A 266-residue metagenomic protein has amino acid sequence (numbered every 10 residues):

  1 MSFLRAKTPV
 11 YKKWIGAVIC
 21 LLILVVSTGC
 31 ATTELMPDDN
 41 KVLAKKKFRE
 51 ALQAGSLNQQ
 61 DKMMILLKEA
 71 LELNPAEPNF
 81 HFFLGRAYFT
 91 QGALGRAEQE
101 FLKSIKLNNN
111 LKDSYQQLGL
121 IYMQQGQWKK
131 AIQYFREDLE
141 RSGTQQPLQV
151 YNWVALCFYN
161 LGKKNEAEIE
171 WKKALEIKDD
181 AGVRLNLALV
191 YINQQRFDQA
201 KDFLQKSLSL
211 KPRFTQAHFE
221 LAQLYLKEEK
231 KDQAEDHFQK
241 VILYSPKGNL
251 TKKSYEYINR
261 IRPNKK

Functional and structural regions predicted by a protein language model:
G29-N79, K266: N-terminal leader/linker segments that initiate helical-solenoid repeat arrays
L35, F219, K227-K266: Terminal, low-structured helical/coil segments at or just beyond the last alpha-helical repeat
P37, L43-K45, P78-N79, K112-D113 (+4 more regions): Helix-start (N-cap) detector for alpha-helical repeat units in TPR-like alpha-solenoids, especially tetratricopeptide
S56-L57, T90-Q91, Q124-Q125, N160 (+3 more regions): Register position in tetratricopeptide repeats
E69-A70, K103-S104, E137-E140, K173-A174 (+2 more regions): Canonical positions in the second alpha-helix
L73, L107, R141-G143, E176-I177 (+2 more regions): Structural marker of alpha-solenoid helical repeat scaffolds
F83, Q117, N152-W153, N186-L187 (+2 more regions): Canonical tetratricopeptide repeat
